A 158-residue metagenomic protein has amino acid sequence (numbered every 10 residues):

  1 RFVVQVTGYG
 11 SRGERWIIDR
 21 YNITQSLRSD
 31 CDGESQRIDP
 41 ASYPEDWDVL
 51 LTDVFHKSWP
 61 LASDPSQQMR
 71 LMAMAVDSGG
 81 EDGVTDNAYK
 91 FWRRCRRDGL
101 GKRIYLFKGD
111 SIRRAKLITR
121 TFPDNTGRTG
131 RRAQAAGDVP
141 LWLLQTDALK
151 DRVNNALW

Functional and structural regions predicted by a protein language model:
R1-S111, V139-W158: RNase H-like, metal-dependent nuclease domains and their acidic two-metal-ion catalytic environment used
E81, R114, R128-T129: A generic signature of intrinsically disordered, low-complexity regions enriched in glycine/proline and charged/polar
D110-T121, R132, A136: Extended repeat-based interaction scaffolds and adjacent low-complexity, acidic/S/T/P-biased segments that form broad
R120-T126, Q145-D147: C-terminal catalytic subdomain
G127-A133, P140-L141: Polybasic, proline/glycine-rich intrinsically disordered low-complexity segments
